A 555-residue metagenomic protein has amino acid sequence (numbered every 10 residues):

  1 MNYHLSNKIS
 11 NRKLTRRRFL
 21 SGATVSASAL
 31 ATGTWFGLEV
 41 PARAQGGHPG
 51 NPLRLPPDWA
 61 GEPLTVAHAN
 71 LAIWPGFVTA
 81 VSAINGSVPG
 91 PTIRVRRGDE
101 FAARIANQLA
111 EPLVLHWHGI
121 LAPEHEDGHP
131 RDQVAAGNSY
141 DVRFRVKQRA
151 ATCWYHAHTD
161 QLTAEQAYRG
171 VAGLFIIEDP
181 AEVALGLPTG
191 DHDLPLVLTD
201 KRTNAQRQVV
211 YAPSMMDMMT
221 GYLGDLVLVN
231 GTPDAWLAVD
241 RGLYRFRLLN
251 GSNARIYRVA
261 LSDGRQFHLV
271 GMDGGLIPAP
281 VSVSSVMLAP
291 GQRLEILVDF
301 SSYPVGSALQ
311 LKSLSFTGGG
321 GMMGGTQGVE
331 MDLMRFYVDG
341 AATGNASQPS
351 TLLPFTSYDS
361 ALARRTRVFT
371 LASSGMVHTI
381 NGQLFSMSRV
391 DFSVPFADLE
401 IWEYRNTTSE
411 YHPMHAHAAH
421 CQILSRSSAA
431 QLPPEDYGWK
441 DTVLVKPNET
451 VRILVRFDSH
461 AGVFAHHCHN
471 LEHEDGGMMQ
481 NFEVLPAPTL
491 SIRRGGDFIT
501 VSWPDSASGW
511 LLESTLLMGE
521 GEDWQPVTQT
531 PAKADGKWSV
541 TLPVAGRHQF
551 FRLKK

Functional and structural regions predicted by a protein language model:
H4-L14, T24, G37-D299, T317-G319 (+3 more regions): Histidine-centered copper-binding motifs that mark active-site loops of extracellular/periplasmic copper enzymes
T15-A31: N-terminal export leaders
I73-F77, W117-G119, E124-P130, V134 (+2 more regions): Active-site pocket scaffolds in enzymes
D99-F101, Y244, D398-E400, D497-V501: Structural beta-strand segments of beta-rich domains
N107-A110, S252-A254, T408-S409, P504-W510: Short proline/glycine-enriched turn/loop motifs at strand-loop junctions of beta-rich domains
R145-R149, D299-V305, R456-G462: Short, surface-exposed loop/turn segments at beta-strand-coil junctions that are enriched for proline with nearby
P486-K555: Short, composition-biased motifs enriched in small/polar/acidic residues
